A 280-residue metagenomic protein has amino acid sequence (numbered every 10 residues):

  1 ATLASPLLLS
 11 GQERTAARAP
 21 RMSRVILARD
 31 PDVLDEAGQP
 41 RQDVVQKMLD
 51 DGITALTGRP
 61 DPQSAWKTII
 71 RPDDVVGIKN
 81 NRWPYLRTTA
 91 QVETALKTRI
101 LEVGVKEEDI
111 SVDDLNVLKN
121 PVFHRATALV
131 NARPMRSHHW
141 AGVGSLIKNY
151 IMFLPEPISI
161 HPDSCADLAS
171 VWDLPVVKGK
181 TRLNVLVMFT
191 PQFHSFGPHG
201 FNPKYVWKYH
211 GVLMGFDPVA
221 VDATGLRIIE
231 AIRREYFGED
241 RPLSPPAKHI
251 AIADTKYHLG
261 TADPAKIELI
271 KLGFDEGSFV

Functional and structural regions predicted by a protein language model:
A1-V280: N-terminal and secondary-structure boundary signal
